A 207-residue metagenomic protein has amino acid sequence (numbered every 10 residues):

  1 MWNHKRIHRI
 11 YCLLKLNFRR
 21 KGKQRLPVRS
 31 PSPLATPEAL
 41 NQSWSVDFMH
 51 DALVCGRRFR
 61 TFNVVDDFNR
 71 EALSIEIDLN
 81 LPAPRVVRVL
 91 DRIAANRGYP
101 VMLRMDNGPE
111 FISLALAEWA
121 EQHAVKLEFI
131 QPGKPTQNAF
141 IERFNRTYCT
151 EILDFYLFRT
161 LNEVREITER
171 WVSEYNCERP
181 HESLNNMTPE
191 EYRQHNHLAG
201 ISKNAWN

Functional and structural regions predicted by a protein language model:
M1-S43, K134, T188-H197: Basic, flexible linker segments flanking DNA-binding modules in nucleic acid-interacting mobile-element proteins
I7, Y11, D47, V64 (+10 more regions): Mobile genetic element proteins and their domesticated derivatives, centered on retroelements and DNA transposons
R20-R25, L103-N107, Q122-F140, Y156-L161: RNase H-like polynucleotidyl transferase catalytic core
T36, E121-V125, T147-N207: C-terminal domain-tail junction helix/linker
S43-L73, L79-L81: An active-site-proximal beta-strand-loop segment
L53, R57-R58, I75-G98, P109-I112: Active-site beta-loop-alpha junctions of metal-dependent nucleic acid enzymes, especially the RNase H-like/DDE
L90, R97-S113, G133, N185-E190: Acidic/histidine-rich, metal-coordinating catalytic segments
